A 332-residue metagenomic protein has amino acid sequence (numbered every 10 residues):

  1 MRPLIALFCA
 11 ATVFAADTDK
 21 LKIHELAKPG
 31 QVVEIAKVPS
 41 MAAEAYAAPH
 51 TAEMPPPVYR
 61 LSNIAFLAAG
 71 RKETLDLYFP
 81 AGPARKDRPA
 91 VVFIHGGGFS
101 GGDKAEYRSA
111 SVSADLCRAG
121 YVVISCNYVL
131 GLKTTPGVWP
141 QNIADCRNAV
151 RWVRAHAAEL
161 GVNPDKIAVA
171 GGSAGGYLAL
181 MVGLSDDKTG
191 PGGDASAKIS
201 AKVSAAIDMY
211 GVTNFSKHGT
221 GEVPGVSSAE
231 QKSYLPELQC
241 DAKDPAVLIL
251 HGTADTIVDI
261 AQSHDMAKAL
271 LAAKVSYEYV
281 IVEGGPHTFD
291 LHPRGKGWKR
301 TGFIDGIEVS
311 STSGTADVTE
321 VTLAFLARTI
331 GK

Functional and structural regions predicted by a protein language model:
E25-K86: N-terminal cap/lid segment of alpha/beta-hydrolase-fold proteins
D87-G98: Short beta-strand element of the alpha/beta-hydrolase
A90, C117-N127, A168, E278: A fold-wide structural signal in alpha/beta-hydrolase
D103-V112, I124-P164: Catalytic nucleophile-loop/oxyanion-hole region of alpha/beta-hydrolase and closely related hydrolase-like folds
N148-V223, Q231-K232, P236: Primarily recognizes the serine-hydrolase "nucleophile elbow" in alpha/beta-hydrolase and SGNH/GDSL folds
I249-H251, D255: Short beta-strand/loop motif that positions the catalytic acidic residue of the alpha/beta-hydrolase fold
T256-D265: Conserved alpha/beta-hydrolase "acid-adjacent" motif
H264, L271-K332: C-terminal catalytic histidine-bearing segment of alpha/beta-hydrolase fold enzymes
